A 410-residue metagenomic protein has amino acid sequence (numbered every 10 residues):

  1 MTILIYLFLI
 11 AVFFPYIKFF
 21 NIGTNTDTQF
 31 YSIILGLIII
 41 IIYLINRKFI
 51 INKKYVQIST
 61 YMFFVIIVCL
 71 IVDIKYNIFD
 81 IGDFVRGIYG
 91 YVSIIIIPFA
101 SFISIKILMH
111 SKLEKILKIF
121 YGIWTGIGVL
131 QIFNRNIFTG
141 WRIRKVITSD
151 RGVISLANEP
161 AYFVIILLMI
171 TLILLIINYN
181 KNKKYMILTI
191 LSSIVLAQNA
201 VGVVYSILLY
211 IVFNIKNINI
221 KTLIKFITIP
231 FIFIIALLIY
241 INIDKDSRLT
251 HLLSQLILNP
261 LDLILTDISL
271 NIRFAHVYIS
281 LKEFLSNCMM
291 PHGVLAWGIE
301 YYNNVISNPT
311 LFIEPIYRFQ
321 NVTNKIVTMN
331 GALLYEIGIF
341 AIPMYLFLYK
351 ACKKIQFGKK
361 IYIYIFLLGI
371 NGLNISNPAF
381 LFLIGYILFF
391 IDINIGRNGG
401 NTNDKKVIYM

Functional and structural regions predicted by a protein language model:
M1-I3, V72, N180-K181, Y386-M410: A juxtamembrane structural motif centered on a specific transmembrane helix
M1-K48, I67-D73, I127, N136 (+1 more regions): N-terminal signal-anchor transmembrane segment
V12-T24, V327-I337, K359-R397: Membrane helix-loop boundary segments at the extracytoplasmic
F19-I22, I74-F79, I123-Y162, V305-I306 (+2 more regions): Membrane-interfacial helix-loop-helix modules of multi-pass inner-membrane proteins that assemble, modify, or transport
V56-L70, I78-I103: Aromatic-anchored transmembrane helix interface
E114-T139, A157-K216: Alpha-helical transmembrane segments of multi-pass inner-membrane proteins
N214, I220, I227-T228, V322-L368 (+1 more regions): Hydrophobic transmembrane alpha-helices and their immediate junctions
L263-I337: Long extracytoplasmic/lumenal interhelical loops at the membrane interface of multi-pass membrane proteins
